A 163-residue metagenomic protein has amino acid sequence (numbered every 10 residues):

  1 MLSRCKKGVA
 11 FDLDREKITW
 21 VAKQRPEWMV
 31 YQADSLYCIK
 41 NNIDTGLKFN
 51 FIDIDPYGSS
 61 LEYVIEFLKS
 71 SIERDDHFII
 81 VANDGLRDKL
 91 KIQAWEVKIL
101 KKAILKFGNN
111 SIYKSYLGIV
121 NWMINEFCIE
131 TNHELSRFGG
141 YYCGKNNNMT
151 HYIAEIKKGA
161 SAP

Functional and structural regions predicted by a protein language model:
M1-P163: SAM-dependent transferase fold signal centered on methyltransferase-like domains, encompassing both Class I
